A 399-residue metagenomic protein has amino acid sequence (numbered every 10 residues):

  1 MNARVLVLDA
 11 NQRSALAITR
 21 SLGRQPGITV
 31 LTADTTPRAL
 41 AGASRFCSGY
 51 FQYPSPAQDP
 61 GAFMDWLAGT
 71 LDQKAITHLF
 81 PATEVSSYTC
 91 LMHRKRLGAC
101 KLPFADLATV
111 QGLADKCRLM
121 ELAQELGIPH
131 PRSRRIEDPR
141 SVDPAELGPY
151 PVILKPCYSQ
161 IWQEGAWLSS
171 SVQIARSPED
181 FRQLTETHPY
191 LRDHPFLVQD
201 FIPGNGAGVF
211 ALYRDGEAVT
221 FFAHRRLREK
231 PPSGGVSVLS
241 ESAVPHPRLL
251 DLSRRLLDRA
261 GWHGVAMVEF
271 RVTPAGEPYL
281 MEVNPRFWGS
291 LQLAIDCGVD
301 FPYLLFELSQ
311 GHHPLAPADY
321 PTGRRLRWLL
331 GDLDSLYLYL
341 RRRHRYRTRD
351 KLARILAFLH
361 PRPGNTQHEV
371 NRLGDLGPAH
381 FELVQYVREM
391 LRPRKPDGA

Functional and structural regions predicted by a protein language model:
M1-D106, R140-V142, P314, P361-G364 (+1 more regions): ATP-binding N-terminal substructure of ATP-dependent carboxylate-amine bond-forming enzymes
V110-F196, D215-E217, P247: Active-site nucleotide/adenylate-binding loops and adjacent lid/helix of ATP-dependent enzymes
A175-P232, E241-R254, R271-Y279: Phosphate-binding site of ATP-dependent enzymes
P178, G289-L308: Gly/Ser/Thr-rich active-site loops/lids in small-molecule metabolic enzymes that frequently grip phosphoryl groups
L197, H263-M267, L315-P321: Flexible, glycine/charged-enriched surface loops at secondary-structure junctions
R228-P231, S237, N284-G298: Glycine-rich phosphate/pyrophosphate-binding beta-alpha loops
D258-Q292: Conserved metal-phosphate-binding beta-hairpin within the catalytic cores of diverse ATP-dependent phosphoryl-transfer
E307-A399: Peripheral (often C-terminal) accessory segments that flank ATP-dependent C-N-forming ligase machineries
